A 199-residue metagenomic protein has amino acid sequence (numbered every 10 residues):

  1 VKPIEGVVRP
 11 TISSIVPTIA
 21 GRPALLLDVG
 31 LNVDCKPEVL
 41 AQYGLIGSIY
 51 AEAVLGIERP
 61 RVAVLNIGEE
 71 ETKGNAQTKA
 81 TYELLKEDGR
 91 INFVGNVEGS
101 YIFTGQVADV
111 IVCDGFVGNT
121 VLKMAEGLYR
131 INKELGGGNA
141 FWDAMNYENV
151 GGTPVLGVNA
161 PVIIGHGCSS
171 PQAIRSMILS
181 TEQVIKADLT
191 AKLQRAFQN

Functional and structural regions predicted by a protein language model:
V1-A53, I57: N-terminal hydrophobic targeting segments
V1-L26, T104-N199: Glycine-rich phosphate/nucleotide-binding loop
L25-D28, R61-N66, D114: Short beta-strands and strand-loop turn motifs
V29-V33, E69-E71, I163-C168: Short beta-strand and adjoining strand-loop segment in the mid-core of the Rossmann-like NAD(P)-dependent dehydrogenase
V33-G99, D109: Glycine-rich phosphate/diphosphate-binding loop of Rossmann-like nucleotide-binding domains
